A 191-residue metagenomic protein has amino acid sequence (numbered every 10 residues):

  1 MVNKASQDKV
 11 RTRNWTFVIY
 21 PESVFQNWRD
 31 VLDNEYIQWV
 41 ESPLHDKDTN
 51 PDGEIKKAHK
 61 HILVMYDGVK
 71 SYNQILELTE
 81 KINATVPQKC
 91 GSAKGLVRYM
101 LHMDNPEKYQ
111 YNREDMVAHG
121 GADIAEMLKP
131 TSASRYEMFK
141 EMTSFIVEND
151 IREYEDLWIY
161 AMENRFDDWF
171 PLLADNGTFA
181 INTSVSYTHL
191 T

Functional and structural regions predicted by a protein language model:
K4-S23, N27: Short glycine-/aliphatic-rich beta-strand segments at the starts of folded cytosolic domains
T16-V18, W39-K81, Q88, R98-L101: Histidine-centered divalent-metal-coordination microenvironment in nucleic-acid enzymes
V24-E41: Short amphipathic alpha-helix segments
K81-R98, E107, R113: Conserved short beta-strand edge segments in small beta-sheet-based binding/regulatory domains
D104, Q110-A125, K129: Active-site-proximal loop/hinge segments that shape catalytic or ion-binding/gating pockets
E126-P171: Charged/polar low-complexity intrinsically disordered segments, enriched in acidic residues
T178-S184: The feature marks a conserved, polyanion-engaging helical scaffold used by nucleic-acid processing enzymes and innate
Y187-T191: Conserved small/polar residues in nucleotide/adenosyl-binding loops
